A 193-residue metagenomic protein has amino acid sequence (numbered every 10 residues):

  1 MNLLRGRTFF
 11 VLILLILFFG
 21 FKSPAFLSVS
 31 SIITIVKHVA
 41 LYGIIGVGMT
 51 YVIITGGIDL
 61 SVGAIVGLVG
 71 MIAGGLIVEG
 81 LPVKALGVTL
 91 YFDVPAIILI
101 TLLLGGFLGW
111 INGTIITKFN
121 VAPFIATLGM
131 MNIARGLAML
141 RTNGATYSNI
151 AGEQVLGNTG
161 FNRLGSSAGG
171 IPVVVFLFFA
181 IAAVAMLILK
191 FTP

Functional and structural regions predicted by a protein language model:
M1-F9: N-terminal membrane topogenic signal
L3-L4, K37-H38, I97-L104, V173: Alpha-helical transmembrane segments of multi-pass integral membrane proteins
G6, L17-K22, L27-L81, T114-F124: Single transmembrane alpha-helix segments in multi-pass membrane proteins
F9-F21, M49-T50, T101-G105, A134-G136 (+1 more regions): Hydrophobic core segments of alpha-helical transmembrane domains in multi-pass membrane transport and ion-translocation
I44-G48, V69, L81, L104-I111 (+3 more regions): Membrane-embedded alpha-helical core segments of multi-pass
V52-I54, P82-F92, R141-G152: A cytosolic-side transmembrane-helix exit/cap motif
L81-M130: Alpha-helical transmembrane segments within multi-pass membrane transporters and channels
P123-P193: Transmembrane helix-bundle core of multi-pass membrane transporters and related energy-transducing complexes
